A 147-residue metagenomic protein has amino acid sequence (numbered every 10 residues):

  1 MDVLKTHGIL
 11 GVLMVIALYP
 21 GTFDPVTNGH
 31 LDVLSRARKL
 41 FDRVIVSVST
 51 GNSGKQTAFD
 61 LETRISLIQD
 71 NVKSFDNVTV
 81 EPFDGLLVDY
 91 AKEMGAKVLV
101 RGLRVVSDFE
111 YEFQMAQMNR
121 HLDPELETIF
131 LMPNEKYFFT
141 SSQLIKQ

Functional and structural regions predicted by a protein language model:
V3, H7-Q147: Nucleotidyltransferase catalytic core that binds NTPs
